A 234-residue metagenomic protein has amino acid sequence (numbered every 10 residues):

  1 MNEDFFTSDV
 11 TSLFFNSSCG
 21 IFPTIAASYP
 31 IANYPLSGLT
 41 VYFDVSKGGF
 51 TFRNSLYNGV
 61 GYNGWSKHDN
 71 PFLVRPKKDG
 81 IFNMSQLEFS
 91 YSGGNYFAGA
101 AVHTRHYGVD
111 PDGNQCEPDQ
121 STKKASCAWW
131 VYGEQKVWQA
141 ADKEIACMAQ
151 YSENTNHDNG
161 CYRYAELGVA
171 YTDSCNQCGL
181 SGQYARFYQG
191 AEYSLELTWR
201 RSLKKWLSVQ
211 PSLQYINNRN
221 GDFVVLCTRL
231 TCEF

Functional and structural regions predicted by a protein language model:
M1, N54-N58, A98-V102, C147-E153 (+5 more regions): Transmembrane beta-barrel strands of outer-membrane/channel proteins
M1-G59, F89, N159-E166, D173-Q189: Outer membrane beta-barrel
V41, S85-L87, V131-G133, C147 (+3 more regions): Membrane-embedded beta-strands of outer-membrane beta-barrel proteins, especially the hydrophobic/small aromatic
V41-K47, E88-Y91, Q135-V137, Y171-D173 (+3 more regions): Residue-level signature of outer-membrane beta-barrel architecture
G49-N54, G93-Y96, A140-I145, C175-C178 (+2 more regions): Repeated loop/turn-to-beta-strand initiation elements of outer-membrane beta-barrel proteins
N63, K77, K123-K124, E153-Y164 (+2 more regions): Solvent-exposed loop/turn segments connecting transmembrane beta-strands in outer-membrane beta-barrel proteins
S90-S174: Long, well-ordered mid-to-C-terminal structural blocks that present hydrophobic/aromatic surfaces
D222-F234: Outer-membrane beta-barrel "beta-signal"
